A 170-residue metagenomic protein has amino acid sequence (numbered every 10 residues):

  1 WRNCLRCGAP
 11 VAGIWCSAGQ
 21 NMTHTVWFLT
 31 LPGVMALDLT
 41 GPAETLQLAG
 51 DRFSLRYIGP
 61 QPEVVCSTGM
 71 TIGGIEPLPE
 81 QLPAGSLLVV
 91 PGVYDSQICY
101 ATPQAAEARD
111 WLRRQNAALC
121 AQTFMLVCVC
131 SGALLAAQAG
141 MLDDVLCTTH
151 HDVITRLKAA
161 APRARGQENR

Functional and structural regions predicted by a protein language model:
W1-C4, N169: Low-complexity basic/metal-binding stretches
C4-L126, L135-Q138, R165: Extended, subdomain-level signal for the structured scaffold at the beginning of enzyme domains
L126-V127, C147: A short beta-strand/loop micro-motif in the catalytic core of glycosyltransferases that engages the nucleotide-sugar
L142-R170: A conserved active-site-flanking secondary-structure segment within enzyme catalytic domains
